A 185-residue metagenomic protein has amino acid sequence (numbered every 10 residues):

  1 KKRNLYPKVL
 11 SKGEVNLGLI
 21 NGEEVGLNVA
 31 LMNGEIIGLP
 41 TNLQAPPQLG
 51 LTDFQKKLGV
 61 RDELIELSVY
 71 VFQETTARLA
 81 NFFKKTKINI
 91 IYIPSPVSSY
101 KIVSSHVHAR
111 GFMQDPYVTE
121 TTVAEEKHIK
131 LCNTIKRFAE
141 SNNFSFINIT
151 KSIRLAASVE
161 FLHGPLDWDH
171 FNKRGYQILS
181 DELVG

Functional and structural regions predicted by a protein language model:
K1-K136, R154-A157: Serine-dependent acyl-ester chemistry module
F138-E140, L162-H163: Short hydrophobic "helix-edge" motifs at membrane interfaces and signal-peptide entry regions
A139, N148, N172, Y176: Hydrophobic, well-ordered secondary-structure elements that form the walls of internal hydrophobic environments
N143-S145: Conserved beta-strand segments of alpha/beta enzyme cores
I149-H170: C-terminal/domain-terminus segments
P165-G185: Histidine-centered active-site loop/cap adjacent to the catalytic His in serine esterases/O-acetyl transfer systems
